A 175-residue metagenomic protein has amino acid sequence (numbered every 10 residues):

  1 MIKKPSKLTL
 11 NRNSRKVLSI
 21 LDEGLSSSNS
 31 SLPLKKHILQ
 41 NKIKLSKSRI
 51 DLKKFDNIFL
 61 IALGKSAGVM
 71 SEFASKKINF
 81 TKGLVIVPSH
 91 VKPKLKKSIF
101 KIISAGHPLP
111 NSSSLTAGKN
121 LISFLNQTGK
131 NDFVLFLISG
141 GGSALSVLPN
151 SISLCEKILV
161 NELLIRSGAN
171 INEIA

Functional and structural regions predicted by a protein language model:
M1-A175: N-terminal loops that bind phosphate or other acidic moieties and the adjacent beta-alpha structural core
